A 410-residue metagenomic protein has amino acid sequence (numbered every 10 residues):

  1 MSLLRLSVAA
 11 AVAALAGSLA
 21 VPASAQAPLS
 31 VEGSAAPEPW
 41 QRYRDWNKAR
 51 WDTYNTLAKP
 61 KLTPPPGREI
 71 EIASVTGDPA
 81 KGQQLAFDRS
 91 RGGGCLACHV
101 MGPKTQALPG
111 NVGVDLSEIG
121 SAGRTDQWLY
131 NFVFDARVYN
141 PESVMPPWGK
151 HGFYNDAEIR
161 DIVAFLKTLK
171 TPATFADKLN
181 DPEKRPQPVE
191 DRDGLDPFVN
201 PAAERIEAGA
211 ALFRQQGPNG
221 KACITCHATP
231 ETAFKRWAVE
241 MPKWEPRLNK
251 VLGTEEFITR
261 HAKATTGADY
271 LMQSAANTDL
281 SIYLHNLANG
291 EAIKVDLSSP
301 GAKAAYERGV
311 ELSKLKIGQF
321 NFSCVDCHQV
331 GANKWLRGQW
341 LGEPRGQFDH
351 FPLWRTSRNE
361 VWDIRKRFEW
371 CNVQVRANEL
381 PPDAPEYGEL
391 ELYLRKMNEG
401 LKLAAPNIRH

Functional and structural regions predicted by a protein language model:
L3, A10, A14-D78, Q127 (+8 more regions): Post-cleavage N-terminal segment of exported redox proteins
T76, G92, G123-R124, A203 (+3 more regions): Short coil/turn and helix-start
G77-R89: Short, contiguous, helix-prone interaction/anchoring segments in small proteins
A86, W148, F165, L212-F213 (+3 more regions): Conserved hydrophobic/aromatic "anchor" residues that stabilize well-ordered secondary structure elements
A86-G92, A210-G220, Q319-N321: Local sequence-structure signature of Cys/Sec-based thiol-disulfide redox active-site neighborhoods
L96-F134, V144-K150, P218-T259, V325-R365: Gly/Gly-Pro-rich "capping" loops immediately C-terminal to redox-active cysteine motifs in periplasmic/lumenal
A305-H328: A contiguous pocket-lining binding segment that forms or flanks enzyme active sites
